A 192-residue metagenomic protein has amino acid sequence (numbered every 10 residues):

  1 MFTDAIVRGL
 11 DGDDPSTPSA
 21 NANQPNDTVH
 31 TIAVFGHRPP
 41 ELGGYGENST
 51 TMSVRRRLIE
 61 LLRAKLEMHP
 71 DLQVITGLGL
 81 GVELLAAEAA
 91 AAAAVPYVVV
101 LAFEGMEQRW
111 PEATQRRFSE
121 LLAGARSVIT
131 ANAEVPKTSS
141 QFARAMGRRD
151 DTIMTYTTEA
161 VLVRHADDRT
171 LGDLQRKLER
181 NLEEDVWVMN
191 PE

Functional and structural regions predicted by a protein language model:
D4-E192: Acidic/glycine-enriched connector segments
